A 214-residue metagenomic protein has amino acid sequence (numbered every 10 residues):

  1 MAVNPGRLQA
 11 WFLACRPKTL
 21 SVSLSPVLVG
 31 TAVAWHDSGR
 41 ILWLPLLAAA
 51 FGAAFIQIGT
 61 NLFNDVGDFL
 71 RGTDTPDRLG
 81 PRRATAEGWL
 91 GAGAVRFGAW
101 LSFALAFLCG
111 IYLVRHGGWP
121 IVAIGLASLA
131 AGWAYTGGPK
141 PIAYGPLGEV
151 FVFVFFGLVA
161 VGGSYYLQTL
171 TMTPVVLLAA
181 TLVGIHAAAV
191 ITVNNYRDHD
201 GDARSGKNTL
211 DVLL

Functional and structural regions predicted by a protein language model:
M1-L44, A48, P139-K140, V152: Topogenic membrane-insertion module of multi-pass membrane proteins
N4, P81-T171: Intramembrane alpha-helical segments
Q9, K18-V22, L44-A48, F97-G98 (+3 more regions): Alpha-helical transmembrane segments of integral membrane proteins
S21-G30, V150-Y165, D211-L214: Small-residue-rich segments of transmembrane alpha-helices in multi-pass membrane proteins, especially helix faces
V29, S38-N64, V122-A127, P174-V193: Membrane-embedded alpha-helical segments that form the functional core of polytopic membrane enzymes, especially those
F63-F103, C109, A188-L214: Solvent-exposed interhelical
F63-L70, P141-V150, L170-V176, Y196-A203: A cytosolic-side transmembrane-helix exit/cap motif
V152-H199: Functional transmembrane core segments of multi-pass inner-membrane proteins
